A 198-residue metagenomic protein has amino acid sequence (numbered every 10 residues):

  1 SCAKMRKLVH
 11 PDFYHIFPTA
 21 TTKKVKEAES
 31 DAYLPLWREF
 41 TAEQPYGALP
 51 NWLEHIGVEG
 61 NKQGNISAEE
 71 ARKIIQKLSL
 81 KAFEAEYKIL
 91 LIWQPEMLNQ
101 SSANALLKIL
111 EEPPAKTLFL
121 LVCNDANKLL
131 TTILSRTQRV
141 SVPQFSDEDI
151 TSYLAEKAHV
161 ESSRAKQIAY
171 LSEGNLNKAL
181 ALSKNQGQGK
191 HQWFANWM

Functional and structural regions predicted by a protein language model:
S1-K4, Y14, A115-L118, N124-M198: Charged, glycine-rich active-site and insertion segments that engage polyanionic ligands
S1-S101: Clamp-loader machinery-focused feature within the broader ASCE/P-loop NTPase space
Q76, K108, S135: Conserved adenine-binding aromatic site and its adjacent loop/helix in ATP-hydrolyzing domains
S79, N104-L118: Conserved catalytic/switch belt of AAA+ P-loop NTPases
I89-W93, L106, T117-C123: Structural recognition of the conserved hydrophobic beta-strand(s) that form the central parallel beta-sheet of P-loop
M97, E112, K128: Residues immediately C-terminal
S101-A105, T132: Generic recognition of short, well-ordered alpha-helical segments
